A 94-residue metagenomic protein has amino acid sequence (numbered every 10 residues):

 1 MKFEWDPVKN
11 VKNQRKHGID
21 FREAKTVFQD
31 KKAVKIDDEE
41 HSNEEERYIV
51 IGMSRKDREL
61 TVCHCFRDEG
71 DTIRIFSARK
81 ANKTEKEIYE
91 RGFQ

Functional and structural regions predicted by a protein language model:
M1-Q94: Ribonuclease/tRNase effector modules and their secretory precursors
